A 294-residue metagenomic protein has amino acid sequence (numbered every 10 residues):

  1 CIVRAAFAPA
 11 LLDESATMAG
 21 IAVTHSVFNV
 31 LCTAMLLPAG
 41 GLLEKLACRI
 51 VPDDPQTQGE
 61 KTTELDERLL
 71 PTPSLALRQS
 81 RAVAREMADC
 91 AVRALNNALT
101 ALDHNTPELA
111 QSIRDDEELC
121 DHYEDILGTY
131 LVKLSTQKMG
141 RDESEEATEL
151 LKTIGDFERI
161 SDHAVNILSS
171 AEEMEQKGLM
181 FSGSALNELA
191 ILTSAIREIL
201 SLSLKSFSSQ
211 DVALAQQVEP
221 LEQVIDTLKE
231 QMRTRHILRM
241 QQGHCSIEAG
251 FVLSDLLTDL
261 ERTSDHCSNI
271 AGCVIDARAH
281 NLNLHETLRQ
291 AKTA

Functional and structural regions predicted by a protein language model:
V3-T24, F28-A294: Cytosolic, long alpha-helical scaffolding segments
